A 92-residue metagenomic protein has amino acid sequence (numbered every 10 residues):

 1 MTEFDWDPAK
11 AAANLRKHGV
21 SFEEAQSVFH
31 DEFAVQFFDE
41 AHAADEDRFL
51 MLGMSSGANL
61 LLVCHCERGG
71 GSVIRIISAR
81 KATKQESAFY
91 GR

Functional and structural regions predicted by a protein language model:
M1-R92: Ribonuclease/tRNase effector modules and their secretory precursors
